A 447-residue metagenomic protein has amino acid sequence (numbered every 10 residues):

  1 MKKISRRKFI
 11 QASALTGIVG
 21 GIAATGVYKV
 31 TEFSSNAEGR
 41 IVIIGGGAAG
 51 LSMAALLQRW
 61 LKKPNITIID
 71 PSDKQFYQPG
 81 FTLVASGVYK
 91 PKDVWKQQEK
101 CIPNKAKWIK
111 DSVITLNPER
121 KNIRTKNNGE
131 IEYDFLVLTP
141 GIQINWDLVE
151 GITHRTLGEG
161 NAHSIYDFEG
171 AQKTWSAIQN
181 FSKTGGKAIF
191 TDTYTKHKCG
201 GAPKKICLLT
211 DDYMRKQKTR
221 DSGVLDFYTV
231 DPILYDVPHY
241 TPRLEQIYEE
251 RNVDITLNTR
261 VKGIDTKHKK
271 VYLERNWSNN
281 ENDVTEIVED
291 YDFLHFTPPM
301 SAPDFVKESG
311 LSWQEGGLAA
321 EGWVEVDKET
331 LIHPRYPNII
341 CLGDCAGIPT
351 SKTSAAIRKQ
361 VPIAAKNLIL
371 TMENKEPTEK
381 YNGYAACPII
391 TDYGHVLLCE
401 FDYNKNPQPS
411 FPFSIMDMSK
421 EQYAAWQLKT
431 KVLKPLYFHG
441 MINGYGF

Functional and structural regions predicted by a protein language model:
M1-G17: N-terminal secretory signal peptides and thylakoid transit peptides that target proteins across membranes
V30-K107, Y194-P238: Beta1-alpha1 glycine-rich phosphate/pyrophosphate-binding loop at the start of Rossmann-like nucleotide-binding domains
A106-T115, I131, R215-E321: A Rossmann-like FAD-binding core segment of flavoenzymes
G141-K218: Glycine-rich dinucleotide-binding loop and its adjacent helix/turn
T156-S182, I287-K359: FAD-site-proximal beta/loop scaffold in flavoenzymes
C345-K375, E379-Y381: A conserved FAD-binding loop/helix module that cradles the flavin
I369-Q408: Active-site-proximal substrate-binding core of FAD-dependent oxidoreductases
L398-F447: C-terminal auxiliary extensions adjacent to catalytic cores
